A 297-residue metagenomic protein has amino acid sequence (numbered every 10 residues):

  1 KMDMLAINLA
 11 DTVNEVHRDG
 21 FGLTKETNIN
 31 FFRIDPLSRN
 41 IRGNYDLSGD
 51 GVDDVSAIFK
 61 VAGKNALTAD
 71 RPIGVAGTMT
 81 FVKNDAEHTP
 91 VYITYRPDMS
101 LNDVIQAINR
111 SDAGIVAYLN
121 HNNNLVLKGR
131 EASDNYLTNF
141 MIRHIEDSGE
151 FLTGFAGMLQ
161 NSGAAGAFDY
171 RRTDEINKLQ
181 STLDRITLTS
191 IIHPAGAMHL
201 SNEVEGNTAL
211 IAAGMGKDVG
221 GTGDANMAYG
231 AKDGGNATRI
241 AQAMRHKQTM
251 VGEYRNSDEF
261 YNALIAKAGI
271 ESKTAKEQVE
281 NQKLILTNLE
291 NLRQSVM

Functional and structural regions predicted by a protein language model:
K1-M297: Structural signature of extracellular appendage/secretion-system components
